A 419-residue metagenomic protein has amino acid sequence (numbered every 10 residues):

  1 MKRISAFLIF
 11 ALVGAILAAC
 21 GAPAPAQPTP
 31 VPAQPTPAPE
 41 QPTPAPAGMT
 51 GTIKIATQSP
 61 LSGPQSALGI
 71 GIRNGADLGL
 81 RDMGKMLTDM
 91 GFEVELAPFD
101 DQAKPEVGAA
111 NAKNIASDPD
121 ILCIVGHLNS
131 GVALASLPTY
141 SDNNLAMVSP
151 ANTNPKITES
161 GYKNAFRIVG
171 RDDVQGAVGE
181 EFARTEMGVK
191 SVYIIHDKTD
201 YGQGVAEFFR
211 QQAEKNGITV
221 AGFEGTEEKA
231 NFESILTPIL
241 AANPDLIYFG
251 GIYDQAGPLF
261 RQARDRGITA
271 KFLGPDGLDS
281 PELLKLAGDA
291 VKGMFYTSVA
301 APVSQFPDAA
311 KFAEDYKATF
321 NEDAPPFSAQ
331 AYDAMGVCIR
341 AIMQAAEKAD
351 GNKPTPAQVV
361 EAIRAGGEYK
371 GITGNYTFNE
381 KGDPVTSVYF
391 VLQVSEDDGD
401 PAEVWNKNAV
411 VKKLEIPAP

Functional and structural regions predicted by a protein language model:
M1-L8: Bacterial N-terminal signal peptides that target proteins for export
L8, C20-P419: Extracytosolic ligand-binding ectodomains
A11-L12: Repetitive helical segments and hydrophobic/amphipathic motifs
